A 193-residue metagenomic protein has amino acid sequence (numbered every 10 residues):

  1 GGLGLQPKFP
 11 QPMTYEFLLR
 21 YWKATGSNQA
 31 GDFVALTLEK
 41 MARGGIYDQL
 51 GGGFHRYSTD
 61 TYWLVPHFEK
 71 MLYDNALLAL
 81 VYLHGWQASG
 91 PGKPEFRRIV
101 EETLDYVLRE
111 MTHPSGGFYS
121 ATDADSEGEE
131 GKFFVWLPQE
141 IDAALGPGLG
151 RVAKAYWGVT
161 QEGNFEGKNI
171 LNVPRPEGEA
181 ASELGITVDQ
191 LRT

Functional and structural regions predicted by a protein language model:
G2-T193: Glycan-recognition and catalytic cores of secretory/periplasmic carbohydrate-active enzymes
